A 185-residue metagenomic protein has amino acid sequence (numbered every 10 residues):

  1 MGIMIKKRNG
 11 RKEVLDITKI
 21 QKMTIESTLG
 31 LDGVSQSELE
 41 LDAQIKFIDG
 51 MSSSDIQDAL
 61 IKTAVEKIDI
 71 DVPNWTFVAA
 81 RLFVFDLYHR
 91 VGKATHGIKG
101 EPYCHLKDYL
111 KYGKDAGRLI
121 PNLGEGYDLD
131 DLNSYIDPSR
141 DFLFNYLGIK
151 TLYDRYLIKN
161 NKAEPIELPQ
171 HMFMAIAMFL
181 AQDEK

Functional and structural regions predicted by a protein language model:
M1-K185: Extended catalytic cores of very large enzyme megasubunits
